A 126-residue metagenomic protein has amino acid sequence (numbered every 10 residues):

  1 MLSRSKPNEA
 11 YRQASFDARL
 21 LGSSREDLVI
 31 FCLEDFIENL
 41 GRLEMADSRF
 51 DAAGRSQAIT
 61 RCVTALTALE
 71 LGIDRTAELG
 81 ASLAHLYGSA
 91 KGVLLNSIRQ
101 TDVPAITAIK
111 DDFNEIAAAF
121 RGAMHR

Functional and structural regions predicted by a protein language model:
M1-L40, D47-S48, A53-A58, T64-G72 (+3 more regions): N-terminal intrinsically disordered, cationic/polar leader segments that include organellar targeting peptides
